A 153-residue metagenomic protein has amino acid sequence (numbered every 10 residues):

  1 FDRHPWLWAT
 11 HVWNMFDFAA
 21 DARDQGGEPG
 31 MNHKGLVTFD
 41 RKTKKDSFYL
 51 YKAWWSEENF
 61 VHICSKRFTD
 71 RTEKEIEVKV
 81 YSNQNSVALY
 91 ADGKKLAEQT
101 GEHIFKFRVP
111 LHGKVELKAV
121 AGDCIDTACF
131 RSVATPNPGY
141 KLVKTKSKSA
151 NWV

Functional and structural regions predicted by a protein language model:
F1-T100, K106-C124: Extended substrate-binding grooves/exosites of carbohydrate-active enzymes
F60-V61, N137-V143: A residue-level signal for beta-strand positions that form part of recognition/binding surfaces within mature
D123-P136: Edge beta-strands of extracellular beta-sandwich domains
Y140-W152: Beta-strand-rich domain onsets/edges
